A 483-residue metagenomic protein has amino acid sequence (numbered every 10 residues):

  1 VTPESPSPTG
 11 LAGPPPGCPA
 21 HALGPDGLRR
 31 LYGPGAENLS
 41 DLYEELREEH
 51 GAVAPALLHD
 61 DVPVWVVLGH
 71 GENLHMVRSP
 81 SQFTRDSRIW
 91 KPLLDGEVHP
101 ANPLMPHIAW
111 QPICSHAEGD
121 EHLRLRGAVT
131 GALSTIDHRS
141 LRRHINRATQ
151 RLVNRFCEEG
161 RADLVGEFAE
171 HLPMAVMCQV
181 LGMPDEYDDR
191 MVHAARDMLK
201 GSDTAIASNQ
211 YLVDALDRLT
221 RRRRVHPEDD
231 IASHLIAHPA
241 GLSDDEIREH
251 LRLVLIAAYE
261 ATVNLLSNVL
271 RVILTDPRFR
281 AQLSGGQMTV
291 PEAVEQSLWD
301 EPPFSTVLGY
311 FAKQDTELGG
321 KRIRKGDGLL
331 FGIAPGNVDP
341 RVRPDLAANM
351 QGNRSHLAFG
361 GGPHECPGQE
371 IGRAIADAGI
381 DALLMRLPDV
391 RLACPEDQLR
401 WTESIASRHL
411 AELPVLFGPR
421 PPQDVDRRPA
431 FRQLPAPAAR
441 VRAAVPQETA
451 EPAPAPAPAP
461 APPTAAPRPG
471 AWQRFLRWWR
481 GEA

Functional and structural regions predicted by a protein language model:
V1-A483: Cytochrome P450
